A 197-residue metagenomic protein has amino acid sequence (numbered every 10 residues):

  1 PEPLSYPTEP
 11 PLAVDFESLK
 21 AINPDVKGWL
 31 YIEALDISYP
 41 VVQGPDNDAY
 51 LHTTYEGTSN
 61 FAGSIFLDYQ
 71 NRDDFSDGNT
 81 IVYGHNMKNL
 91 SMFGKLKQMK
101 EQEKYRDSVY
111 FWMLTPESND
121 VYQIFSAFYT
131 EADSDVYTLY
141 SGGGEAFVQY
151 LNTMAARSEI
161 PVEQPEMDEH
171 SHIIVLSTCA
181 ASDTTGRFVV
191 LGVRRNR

Functional and structural regions predicted by a protein language model:
P1-R197: Solvent-exposed, non-transmembrane regions of membrane-associated and secreted proteins
